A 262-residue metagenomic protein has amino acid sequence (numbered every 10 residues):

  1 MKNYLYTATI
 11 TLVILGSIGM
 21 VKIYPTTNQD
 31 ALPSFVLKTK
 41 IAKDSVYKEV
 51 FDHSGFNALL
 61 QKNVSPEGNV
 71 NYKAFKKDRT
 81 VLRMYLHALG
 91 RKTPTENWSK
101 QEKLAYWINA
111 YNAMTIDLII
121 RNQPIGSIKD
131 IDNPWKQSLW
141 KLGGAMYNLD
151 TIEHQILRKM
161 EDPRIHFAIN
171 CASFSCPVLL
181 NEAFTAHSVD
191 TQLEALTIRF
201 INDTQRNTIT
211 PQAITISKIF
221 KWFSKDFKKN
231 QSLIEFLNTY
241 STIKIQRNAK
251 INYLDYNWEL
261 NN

Functional and structural regions predicted by a protein language model:
M1-Y4: Positively charged n-region of N-terminal signal peptides that target proteins for export
T7-G19: Hydrophobic membrane-insertion alpha-helices, especially the h-region of bacterial N-terminal signal peptides
K22-N262: Interaction/scaffold regions that mediate signaling and macromolecular assembly across diverse proteins
